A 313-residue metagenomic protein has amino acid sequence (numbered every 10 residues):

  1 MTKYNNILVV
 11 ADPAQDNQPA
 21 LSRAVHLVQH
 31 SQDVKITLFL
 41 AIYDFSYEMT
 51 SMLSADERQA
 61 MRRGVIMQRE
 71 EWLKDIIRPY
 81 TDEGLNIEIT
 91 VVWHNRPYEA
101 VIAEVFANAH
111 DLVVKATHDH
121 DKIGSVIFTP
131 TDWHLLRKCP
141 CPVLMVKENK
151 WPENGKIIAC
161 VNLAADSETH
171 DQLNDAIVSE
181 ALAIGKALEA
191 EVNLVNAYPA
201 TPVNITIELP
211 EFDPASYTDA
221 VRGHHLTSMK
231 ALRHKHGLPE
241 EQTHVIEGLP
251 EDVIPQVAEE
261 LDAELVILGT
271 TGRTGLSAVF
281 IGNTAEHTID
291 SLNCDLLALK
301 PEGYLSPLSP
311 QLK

Functional and structural regions predicted by a protein language model:
M1-E57, K156-E211, S291, P301 (+1 more regions): Small/aliphatic-rich secondary-structure junction motif
M1-K3, R23-H26, R78-V113, R233-V266 (+2 more regions): Structural beta-alpha unit
T37-F39, E88-V92, L144, N193-V195 (+2 more regions): General small-molecule cofactor/ligand-binding pocket signal
E57-E71, D213-H224: A short acidic, glycine-rich active-site loop that binds or catalyzes chemistry on phosphate/adenosine moieties
V114-T117, P142-E148, L297-K300: Short beta-strand elements of ligand-binding domains
K115-H134, L265-S291: Glycine-rich, Arg-bearing micro-motifs that act as flexible, cationic patches
P130-W151: Short, structured interface segments
A190-L238: Glycine-rich phosphate/pyrophosphate-binding loop and the adjoining helix
